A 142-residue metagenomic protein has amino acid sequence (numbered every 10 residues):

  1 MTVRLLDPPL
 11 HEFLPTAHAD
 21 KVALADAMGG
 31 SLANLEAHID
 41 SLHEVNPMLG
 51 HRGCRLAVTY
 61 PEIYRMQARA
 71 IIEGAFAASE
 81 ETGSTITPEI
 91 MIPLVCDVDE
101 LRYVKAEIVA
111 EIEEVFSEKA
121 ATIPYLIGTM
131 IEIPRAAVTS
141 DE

Functional and structural regions predicted by a protein language model:
M1-E142: Conserved alpha/beta-domain cores
